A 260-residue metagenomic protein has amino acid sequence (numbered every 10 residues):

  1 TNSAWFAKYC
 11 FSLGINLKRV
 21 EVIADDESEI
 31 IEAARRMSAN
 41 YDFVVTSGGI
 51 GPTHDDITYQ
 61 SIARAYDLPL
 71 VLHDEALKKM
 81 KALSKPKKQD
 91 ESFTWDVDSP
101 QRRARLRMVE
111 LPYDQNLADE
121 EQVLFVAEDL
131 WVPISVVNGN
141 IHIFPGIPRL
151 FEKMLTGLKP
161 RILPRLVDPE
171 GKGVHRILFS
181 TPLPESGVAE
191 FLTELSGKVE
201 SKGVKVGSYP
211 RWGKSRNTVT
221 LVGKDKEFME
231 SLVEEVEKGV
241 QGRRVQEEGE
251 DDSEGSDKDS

Functional and structural regions predicted by a protein language model:
T1: Glycine-rich, flexible N-terminal cofactor/catalytic loop recognition
A4-A65, K85: N-terminal small/polar loop signature for handling phosphorylated ligands or for N-terminal nucleophile
Y9, L13, M37-Y41, A65-P69 (+5 more regions): Change "in soluble alpha/beta enzymes" to "in soluble alpha/beta proteins
N16-R19, N116, K205: Conserved beta-strand segments of alpha/beta enzyme cores
V22-D25, E75, L183: Short beta->alpha linker loops
I57-L166: Proline/glycine-rich low-complexity loops and linkers
G139-E237: An accessory alpha-helical subdomain
G239-S260: Conserved short beta-strand edge segments in small beta-sheet-based binding/regulatory domains
